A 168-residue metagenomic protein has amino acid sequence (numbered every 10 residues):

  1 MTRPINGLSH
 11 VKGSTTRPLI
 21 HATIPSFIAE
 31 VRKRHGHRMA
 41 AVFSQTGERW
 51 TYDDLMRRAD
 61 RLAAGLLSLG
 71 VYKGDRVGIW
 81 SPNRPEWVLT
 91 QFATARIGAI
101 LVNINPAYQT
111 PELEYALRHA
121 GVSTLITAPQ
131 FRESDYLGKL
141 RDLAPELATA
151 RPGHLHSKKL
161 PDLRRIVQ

Functional and structural regions predicted by a protein language model:
M1-A22: Flexible, non-catalytic linker and terminal segments flanking ANL/adenylate-forming cores
T16-L19, D54, V102-N105: Short, flexible loop segments at the rims of nucleotide/cofactor-binding pockets, characterized by
I20, E30, A99: Ligand-binding pocket scaffold of soluble enzyme catalytic domains
I20, H37-F92, Q109-E114: Conserved AMP-binding/adenylate-forming core of the ANL superfamily
T23, F27-I28, E112: Hydrophobic alpha-helical segments typical of transmembrane helices and their membrane-interface/capping positions
I28, T90, L140: Aromatic/hydrophobic pocket-lining residues that form π-stacking "cages" and hydrophobic walls in ligand
E30-H37: Flexible acidic/glycine-rich loop/turn elements at helix↔coil and beta-strand↔loop transitions within catalytic cores
L69, I97-Q168: Structural core segment of the AMP-binding/adenylate-forming
